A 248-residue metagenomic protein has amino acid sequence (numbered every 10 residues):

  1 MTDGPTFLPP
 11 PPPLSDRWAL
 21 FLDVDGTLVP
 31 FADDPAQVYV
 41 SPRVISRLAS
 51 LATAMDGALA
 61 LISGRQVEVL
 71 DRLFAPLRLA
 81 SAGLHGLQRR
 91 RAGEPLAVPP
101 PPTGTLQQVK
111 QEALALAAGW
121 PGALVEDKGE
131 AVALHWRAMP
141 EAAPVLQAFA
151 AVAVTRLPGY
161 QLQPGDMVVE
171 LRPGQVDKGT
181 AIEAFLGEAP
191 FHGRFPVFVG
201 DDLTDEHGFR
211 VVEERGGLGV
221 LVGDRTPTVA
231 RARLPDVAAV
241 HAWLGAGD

Functional and structural regions predicted by a protein language model:
T2-P5, S15, S41, G174 (+1 more regions): Mg2+-dependent phosphoryl-transfer enzymes with acidic/Ser/Thr/Gly-rich catalytic loops
P11-D33, L61, I182: Asp-based phosphoryl-transfer active-site loop
Y39-E126: Active-site phosphate-binding/coordination module
A82-Q111, Q163-G193: Substrate-recognition "cap/lid" segment bordering the active-site pocket of phosphatases
V109-A113, V145-T155: Short amphipathic alpha-helices in soluble, non-transmembrane regions that often serve as interface/regulatory elements
A123-D127, Q161-P164: Short beta-strand
E130-W136, V168-R172: A generic structural motif
A150-V169: Histidine/lysine/aspartate-rich catalytic loop segments that bind and position anionic ligands
